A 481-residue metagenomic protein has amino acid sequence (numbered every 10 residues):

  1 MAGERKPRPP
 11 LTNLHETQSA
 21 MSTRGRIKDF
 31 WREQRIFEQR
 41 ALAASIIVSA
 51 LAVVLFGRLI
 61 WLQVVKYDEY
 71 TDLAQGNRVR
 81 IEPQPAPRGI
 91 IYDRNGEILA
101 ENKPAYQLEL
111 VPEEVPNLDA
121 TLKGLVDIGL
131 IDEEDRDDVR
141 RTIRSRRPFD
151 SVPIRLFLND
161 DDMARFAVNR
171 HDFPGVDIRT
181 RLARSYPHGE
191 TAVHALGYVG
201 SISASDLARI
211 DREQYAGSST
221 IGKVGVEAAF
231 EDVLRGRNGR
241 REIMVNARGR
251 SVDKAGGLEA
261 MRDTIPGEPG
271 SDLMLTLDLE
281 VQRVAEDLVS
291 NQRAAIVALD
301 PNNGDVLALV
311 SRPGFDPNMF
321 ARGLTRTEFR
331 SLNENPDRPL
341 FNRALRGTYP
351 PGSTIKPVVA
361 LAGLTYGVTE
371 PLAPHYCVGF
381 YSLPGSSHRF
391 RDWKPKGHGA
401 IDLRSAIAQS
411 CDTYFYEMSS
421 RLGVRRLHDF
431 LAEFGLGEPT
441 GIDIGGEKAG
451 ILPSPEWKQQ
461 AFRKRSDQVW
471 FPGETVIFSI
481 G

Functional and structural regions predicted by a protein language model:
M1-R326, P336, T348, E370 (+2 more regions): Periplasmic/cell-envelope proteins involved in peptidoglycan metabolism and beta-lactam response
Q18, S22-G25, N246-I265, P301-T354 (+1 more regions): Beta-lactam-recognizing serine transpeptidase/beta-lactamase-like catalytic domain environment
